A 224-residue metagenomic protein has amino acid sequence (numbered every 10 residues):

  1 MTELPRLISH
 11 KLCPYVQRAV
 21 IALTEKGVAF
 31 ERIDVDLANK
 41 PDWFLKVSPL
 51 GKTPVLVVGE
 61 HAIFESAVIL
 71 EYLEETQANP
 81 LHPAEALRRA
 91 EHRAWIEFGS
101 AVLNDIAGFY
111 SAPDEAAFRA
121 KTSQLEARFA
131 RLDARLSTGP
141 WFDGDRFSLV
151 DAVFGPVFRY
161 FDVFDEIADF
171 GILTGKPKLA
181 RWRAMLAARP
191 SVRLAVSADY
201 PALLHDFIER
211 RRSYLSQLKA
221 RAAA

Functional and structural regions predicted by a protein language model:
M1-F142, R212-L215, K219-A224: GST-like domain detector, emphasizing the conserved glutathione-binding G-site in the N-terminal thioredoxin-like
E74-A78, S100, S137, F158 (+4 more regions): Hydrophobic/aromatic-lined pockets within catalytic cores
R89, L103, K176-L179, P201: Alpha-helix initiation and N-capping motif
D105-G108, I167, V192: Charged, solvent-exposed alpha-helical segments that act as regulatory interaction surfaces
F142-R181, L186, V196: GST superfamily/GST-like fold recognition
A184-A224: Long hydrophobic alpha-helical segments typical of transmembrane helices together with their membrane-interfacial
